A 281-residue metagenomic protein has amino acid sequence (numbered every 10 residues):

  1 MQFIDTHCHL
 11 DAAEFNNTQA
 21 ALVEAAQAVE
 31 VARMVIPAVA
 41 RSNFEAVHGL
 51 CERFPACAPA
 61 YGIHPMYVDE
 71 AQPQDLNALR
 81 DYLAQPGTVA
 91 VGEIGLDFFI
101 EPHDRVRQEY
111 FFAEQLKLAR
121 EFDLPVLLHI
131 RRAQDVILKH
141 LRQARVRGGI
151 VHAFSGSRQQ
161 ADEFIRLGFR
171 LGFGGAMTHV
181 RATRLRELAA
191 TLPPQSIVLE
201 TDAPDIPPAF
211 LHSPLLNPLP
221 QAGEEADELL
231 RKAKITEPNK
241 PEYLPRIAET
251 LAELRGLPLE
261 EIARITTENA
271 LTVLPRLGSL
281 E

Functional and structural regions predicted by a protein language model:
M1-E281: Mid-domain alpha/beta scaffold segments of enzyme catalytic cores
